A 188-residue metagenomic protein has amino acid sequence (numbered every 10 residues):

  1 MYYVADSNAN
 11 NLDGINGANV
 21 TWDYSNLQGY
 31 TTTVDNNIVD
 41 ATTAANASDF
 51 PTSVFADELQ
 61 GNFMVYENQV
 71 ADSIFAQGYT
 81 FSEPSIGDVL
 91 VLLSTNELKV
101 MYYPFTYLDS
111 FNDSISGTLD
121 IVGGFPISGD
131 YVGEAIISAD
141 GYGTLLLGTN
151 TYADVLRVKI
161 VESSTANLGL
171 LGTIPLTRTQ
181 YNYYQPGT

Functional and structural regions predicted by a protein language model:
M1-T188: Conserved functional acidic sites
